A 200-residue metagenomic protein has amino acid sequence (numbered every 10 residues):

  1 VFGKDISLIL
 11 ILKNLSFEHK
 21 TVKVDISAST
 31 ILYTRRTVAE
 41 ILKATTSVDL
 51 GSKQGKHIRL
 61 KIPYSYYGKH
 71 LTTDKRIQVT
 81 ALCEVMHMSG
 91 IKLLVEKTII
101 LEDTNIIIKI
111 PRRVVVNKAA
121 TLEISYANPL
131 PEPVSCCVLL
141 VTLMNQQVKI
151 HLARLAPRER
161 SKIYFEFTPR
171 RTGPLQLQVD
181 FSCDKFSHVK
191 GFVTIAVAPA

Functional and structural regions predicted by a protein language model:
V1-S7, L93-V116, M144: Low-complexity, acidic Ser/Thr/Pro/Gly-rich terminal tails and inter-domain linkers that flank the onset of structured
F2-L12, T21, R59, V115-E123: Contiguous beta-strand segments within globular domains
I11-S16, Y126-L130: Asparagine-centered strand-capping/turn motif at beta-strand->loop junctions
F17-V22, P131-C136: Short acidic/proline- and small/hydrophobic-mixed sequence motifs that coincide with surface turns and coil-to-beta
A28-I41, T142-K149, F186-H188: Short aromatic-acidic-glycine turn motif
E40-G68, Q147-R170: Intrinsically disordered, low-complexity Pro/Gly/Ser/Thr-rich segments with frequent PxxP/GP/PP motifs and embedded
Y66-Q78, R170-Q178: Short glycine/proline/serine/threonine-rich loop/turn segments at secondary-structure transition edges
M88-K109, H188-A200: Short beta-strand elements
